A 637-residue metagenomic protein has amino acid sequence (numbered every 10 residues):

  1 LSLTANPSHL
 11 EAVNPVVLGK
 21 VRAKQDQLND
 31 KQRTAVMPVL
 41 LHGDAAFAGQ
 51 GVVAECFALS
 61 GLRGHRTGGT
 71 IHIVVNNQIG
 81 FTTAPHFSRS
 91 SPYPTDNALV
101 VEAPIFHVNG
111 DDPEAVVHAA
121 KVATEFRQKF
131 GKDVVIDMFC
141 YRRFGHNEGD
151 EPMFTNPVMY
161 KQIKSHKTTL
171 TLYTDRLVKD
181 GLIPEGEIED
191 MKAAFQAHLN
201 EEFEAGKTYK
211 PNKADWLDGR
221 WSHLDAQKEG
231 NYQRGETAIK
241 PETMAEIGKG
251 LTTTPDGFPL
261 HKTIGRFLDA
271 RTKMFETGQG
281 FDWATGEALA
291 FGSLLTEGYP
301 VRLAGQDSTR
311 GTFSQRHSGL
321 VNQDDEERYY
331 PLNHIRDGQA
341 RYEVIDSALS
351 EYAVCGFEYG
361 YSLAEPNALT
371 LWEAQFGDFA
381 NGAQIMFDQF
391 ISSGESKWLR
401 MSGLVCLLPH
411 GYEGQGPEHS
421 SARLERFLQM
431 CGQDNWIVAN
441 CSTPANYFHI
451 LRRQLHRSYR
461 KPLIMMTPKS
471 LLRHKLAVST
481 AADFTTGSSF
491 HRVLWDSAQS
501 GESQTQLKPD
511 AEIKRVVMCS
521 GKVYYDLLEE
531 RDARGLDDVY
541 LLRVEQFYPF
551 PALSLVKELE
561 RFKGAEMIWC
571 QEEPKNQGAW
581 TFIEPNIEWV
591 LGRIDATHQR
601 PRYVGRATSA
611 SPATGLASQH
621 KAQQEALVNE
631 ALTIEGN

Functional and structural regions predicted by a protein language model:
L1-E102, F106, F313-E365: Cofactor-binding active-site loop characterized by glycine-rich and histidine/acidic residues
S8, A45-A48, D112-A115, G377-D378 (+2 more regions): Glycine-/small-residue-rich active-site loops that bind phosphorylated ligands and cofactors
V17, V21-Q25, F57, G61 (+6 more regions): Generic structural signal for well-ordered alpha-helical scaffold segments
R33-L40, G68-V74, V135-F139, E189-D190 (+1 more regions): Beta-strand segments within the central parallel beta-sheet cores of soluble alpha/beta enzyme folds
L62, N97, F126, S293 (+1 more regions): Hydrophobic/aromatic ligand-binding patch that stacks against planar heteroaromatic rings of cofactors or nucleotides
I71-H72, A98, P104-V108, A439 (+2 more regions): Short hydrophobic alpha-helical runs that function as membrane-insertion/retention elements
G80-S91, L99-V135, F139-G145, M153: Conserved phosphate-handling catalytic cores of large alpha/beta enzymes
K132-V134, C140-N440, P444-N637: Flexible, glycine-rich loop/tail regions that form catalytic "lids" or insertion modules at the edges of active sites
